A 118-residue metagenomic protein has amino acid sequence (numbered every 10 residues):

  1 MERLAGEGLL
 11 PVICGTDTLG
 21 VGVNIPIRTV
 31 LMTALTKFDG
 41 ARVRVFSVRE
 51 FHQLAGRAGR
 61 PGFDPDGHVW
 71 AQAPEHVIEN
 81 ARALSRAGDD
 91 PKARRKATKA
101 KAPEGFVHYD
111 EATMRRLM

Functional and structural regions predicted by a protein language model:
M1-N24: Conserved two-lobed SF2 helicase motor
E2, K37, A97-K101: A near-ubiquitous, low-amplitude feature marking generic local secondary-structure context
E2, P11, V43-F46, P61 (+1 more regions): Catalytic cores of large soluble enzymes that bind and process phosphate-bearing ligands
E7, C14, F38-D39, Q53 (+1 more regions): Generic preference for well-ordered secondary structure
V12, F46-R49, A100, E111: Generic hydrophobic-segment detector
V12-I13, E50-L54, M114-L117: Short amphipathic alpha-helical surface micro-motifs
I25, T29-D90: Conserved segment of the helicase C-terminal RecA-like domain
I78-M118: Long, largely alpha-helical accessory region at the distal end of helicase-like NTP-driven motors
